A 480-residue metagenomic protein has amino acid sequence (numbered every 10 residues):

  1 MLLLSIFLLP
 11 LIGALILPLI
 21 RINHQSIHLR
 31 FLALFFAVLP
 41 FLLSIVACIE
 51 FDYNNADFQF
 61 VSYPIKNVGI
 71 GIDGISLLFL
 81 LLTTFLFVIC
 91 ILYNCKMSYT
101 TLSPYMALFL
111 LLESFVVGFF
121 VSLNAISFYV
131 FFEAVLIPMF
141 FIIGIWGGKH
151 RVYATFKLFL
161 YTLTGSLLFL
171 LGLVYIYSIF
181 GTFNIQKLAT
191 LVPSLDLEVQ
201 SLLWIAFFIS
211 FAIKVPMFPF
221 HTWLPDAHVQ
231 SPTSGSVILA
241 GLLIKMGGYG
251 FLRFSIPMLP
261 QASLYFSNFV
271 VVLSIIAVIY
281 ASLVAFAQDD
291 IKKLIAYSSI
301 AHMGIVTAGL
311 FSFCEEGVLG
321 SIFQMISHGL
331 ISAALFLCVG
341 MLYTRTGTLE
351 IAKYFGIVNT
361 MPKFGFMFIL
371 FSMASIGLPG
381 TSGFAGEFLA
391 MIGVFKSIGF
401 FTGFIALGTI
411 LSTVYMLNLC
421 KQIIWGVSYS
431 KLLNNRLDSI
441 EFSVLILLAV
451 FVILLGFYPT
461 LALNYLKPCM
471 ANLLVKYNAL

Functional and structural regions predicted by a protein language model:
M1-L2, I12-A107, Q186-T190, A471-L473: Transmembrane helix-loop-helix hairpins at membrane boundaries of multipass inner-membrane proteins
M1-L9, I72-T83, A125-P138, Q200-I213 (+2 more regions): Structural signature of hydrophobic alpha-helical transmembrane segments
A14-L19, I45, V88-L92, S114-G118 (+8 more regions): Alpha-helical transmembrane segments of multipass membrane proteins
A14-N23, F87-Y99, F141-H150, A154 (+3 more regions): C-terminal ends of transmembrane helices
H24-Q25, A107-L111, F115-L195, V199 (+2 more regions): Alpha-helical multi-pass transmembrane bundles of energy-transducing inner-membrane proteins
S26-A37, Y153-L163, M361-F364, I440-L447: Alpha-helical transmembrane segments and their helix-start/interface "positive-inside/aromatic belt" motifs in integral
D52-N67, L167-H221, D226, F251 (+6 more regions): Juxtamembrane/interfacial segments at transmembrane-helix boundaries in multi-pass membrane proteins
S332-L335, T402-R436: Predominantly late transmembrane helices and immediately cytosolic-facing juxtamembrane segments
